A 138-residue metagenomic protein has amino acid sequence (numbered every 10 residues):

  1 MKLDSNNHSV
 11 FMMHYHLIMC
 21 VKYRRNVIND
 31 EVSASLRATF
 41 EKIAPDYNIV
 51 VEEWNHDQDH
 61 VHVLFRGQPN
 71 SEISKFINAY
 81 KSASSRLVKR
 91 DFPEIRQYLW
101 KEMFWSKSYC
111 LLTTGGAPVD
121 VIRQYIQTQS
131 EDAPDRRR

Functional and structural regions predicted by a protein language model:
M1-R138: Basic nucleic-acid-binding interfaces
